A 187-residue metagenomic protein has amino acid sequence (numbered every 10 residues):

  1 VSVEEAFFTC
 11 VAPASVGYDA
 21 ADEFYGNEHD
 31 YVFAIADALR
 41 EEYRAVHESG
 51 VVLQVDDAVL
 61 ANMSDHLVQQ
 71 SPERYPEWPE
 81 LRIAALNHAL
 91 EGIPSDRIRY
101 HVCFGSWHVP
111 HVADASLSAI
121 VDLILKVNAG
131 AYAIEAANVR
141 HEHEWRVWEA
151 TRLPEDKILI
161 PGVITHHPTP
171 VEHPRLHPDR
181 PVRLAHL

Functional and structural regions predicted by a protein language model:
V1-L187: Domain-level signal for soluble alpha/beta catalytic cores
